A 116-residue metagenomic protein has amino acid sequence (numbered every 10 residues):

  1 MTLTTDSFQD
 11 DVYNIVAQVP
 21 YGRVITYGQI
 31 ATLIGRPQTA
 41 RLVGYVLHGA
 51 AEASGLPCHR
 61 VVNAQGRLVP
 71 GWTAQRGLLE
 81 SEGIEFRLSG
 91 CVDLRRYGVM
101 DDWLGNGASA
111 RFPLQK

Functional and structural regions predicted by a protein language model:
M1-K116: Nucleic acid-binding interface residues in structured DNA/RNA-binding domains, emphasizing the DNA-engaging scaffolds
